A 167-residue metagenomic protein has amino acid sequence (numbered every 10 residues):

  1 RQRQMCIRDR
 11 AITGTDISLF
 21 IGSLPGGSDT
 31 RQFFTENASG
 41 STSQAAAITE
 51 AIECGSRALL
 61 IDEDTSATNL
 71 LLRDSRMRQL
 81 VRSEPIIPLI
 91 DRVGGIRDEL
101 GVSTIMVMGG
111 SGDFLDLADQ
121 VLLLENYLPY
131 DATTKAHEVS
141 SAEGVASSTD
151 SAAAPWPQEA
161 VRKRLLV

Functional and structural regions predicted by a protein language model:
Q2-I7: Short, small-residue-biased leader/transition segments that mark boundaries at the very start of proteins
A11-I12, I17, N37, A51-I52: Rossmann-like S-adenosyl-L-methionine
I17-S41, L72-I86: Flexible beta-alpha connector loops of hexameric P-loop NTPases
Q32-S39, L89-V93, K135-V139, A152-A154: Short C-terminal domain-edge/linker segments immediately following a structured domain
S39-A51: Conserved alpha-helical scaffold flanking the Walker A/P-loop in AAA+ ATPase domains
A51-L100, G110-K135: Conserved P-loop NTPase nucleotide-binding/switch module
S103-M106: Conserved H-loop
Q120-V167: Conserved P-loop NTPase
